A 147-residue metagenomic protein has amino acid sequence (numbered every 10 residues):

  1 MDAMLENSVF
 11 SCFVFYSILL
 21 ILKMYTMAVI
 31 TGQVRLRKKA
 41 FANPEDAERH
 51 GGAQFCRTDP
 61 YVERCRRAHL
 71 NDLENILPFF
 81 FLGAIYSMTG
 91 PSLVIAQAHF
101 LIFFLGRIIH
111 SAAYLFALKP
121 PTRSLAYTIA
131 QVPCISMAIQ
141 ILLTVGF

Functional and structural regions predicted by a protein language model:
M1-M27: Long, highly hydrophobic alpha-helical transmembrane signal-anchor segments
V9-S17, A96-H99, R123-Q131: Transmembrane alpha-helices of multi-pass eukaryotic membrane proteins
I21-R37, L105-A112: Transmembrane alpha-helical segments that form the membrane-embedded catalytic/substrate-channel core of multi-pass
V29-R66: Cytosolic, membrane-interface loops and tails of multi-pass inner-membrane proteins
L70-I85: Core segments of transmembrane alpha-helices that mediate helix-helix packing or line hydrophobic substrate/ligand
G83-L105: Short alpha-helical packing/oligomerization segments
I109-P133: Interfacial loop-to-transmembrane junctions
I139-F147: Juxtamembrane boundary at the C-terminal end of a transmembrane helix
